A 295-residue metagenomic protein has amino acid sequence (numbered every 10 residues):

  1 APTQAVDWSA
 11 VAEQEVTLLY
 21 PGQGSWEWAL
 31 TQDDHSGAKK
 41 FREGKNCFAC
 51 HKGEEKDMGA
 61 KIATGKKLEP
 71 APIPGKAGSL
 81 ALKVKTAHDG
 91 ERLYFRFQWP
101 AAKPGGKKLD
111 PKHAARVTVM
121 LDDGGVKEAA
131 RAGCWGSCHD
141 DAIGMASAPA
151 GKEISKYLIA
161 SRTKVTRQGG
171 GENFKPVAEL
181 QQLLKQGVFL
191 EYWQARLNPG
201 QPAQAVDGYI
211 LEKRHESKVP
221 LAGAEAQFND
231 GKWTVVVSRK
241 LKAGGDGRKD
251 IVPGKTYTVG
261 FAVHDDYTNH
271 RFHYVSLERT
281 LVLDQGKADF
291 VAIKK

Functional and structural regions predicted by a protein language model:
P2-G44, M58-K83: Sequence context of c-type cytochrome heme-c attachment sites
P2-H35, T118-L197, G244-K295: Acidic/polar low-complexity flexible segments
G44-E54: The canonical Cys-X-X-Cys-His
L82-K85, A222-F228: Beta-strand-rich interaction surfaces with strong enrichment in secreted/lumenal proteins
R92-W99, W233-R239: Short, well-ordered beta-strand segments enriched in hydrophobic/aromatic residues
A101-K107, G245-D246: Short amphipathic, basic-aromatic surface patches that mediate peripheral association with negatively charged
N198-A226: A mid-sequence, solvent-exposed acidic-amphipathic segment
A224-G231, R248-V252: Exposed beta-sheet edge/beta-hairpin loop segments within beta-rich domains
